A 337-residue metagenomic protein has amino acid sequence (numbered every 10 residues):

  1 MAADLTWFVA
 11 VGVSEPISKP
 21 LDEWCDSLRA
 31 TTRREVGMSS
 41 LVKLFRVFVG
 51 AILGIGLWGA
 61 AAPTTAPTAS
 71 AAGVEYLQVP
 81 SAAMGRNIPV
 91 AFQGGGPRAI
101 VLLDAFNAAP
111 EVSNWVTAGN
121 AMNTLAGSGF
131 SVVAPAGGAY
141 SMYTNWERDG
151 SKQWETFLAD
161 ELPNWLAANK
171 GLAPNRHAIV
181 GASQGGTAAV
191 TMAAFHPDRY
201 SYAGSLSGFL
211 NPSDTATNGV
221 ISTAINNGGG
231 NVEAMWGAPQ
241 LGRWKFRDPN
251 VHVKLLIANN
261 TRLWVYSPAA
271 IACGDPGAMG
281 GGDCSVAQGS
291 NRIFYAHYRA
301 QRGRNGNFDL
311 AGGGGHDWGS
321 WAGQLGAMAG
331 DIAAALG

Functional and structural regions predicted by a protein language model:
A2-T6, A10, A30-T32: Ala/Thr-enriched low-complexity intrinsically disordered regions
T6, P16-K19, G50, G59 (+1 more regions): Non-catalytic cap/lid and distal C-terminal segments of serine-dependent acyl enzymes
S18, D22, T31, K43-L44: Low-complexity, intrinsically disordered segments with a bias for serine/threonine
R34-A69: Secretory targeting and sorting signals
